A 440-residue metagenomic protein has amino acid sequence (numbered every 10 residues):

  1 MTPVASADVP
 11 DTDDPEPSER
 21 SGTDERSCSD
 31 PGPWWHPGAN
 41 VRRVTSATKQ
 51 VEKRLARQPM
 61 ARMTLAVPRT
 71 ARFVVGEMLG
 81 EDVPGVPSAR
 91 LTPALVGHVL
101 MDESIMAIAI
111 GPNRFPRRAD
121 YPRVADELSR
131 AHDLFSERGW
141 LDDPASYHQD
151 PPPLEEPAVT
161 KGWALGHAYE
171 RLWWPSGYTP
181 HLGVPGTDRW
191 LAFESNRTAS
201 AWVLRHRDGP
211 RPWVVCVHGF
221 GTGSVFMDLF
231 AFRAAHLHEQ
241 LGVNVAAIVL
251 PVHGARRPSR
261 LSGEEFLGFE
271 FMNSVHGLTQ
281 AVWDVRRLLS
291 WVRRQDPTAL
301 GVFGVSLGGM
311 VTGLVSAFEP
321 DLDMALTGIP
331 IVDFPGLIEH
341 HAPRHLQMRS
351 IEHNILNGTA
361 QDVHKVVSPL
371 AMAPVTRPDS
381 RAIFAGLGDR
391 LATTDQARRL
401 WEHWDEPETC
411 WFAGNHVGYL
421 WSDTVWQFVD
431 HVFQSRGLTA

Functional and structural regions predicted by a protein language model:
M1-G186: N-terminal targeting or regulatory segments adjacent to alpha/beta-hydrolase or S9 domains
C216-T279: Cap/lid segment of the alpha/beta-hydrolase catalytic domain
D296-V305: Alpha/beta-hydrolase fold nucleophile elbow
G304-T312: Gly/Ala-rich beta-loop-alpha elbow adjacent to hydrolase catalytic centers
G313-T359, W411: Hydrolase active-site cap/lid region
T376-R377, A382-A385: Short beta-strand/loop motif that positions the catalytic acidic residue of the alpha/beta-hydrolase fold
R390-Q396: Conserved alpha/beta-hydrolase "acid-adjacent" motif
G414-W426: Catalytic histidine-centered segment of alpha/beta-hydrolase-like enzymes
